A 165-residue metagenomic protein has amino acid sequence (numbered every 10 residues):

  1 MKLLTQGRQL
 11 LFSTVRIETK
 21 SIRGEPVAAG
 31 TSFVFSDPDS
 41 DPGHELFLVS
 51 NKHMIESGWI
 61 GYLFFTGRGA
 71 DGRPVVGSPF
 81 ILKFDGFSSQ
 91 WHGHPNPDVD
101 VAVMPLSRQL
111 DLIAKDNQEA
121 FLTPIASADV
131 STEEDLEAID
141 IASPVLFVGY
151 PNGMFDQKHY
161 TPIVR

Functional and structural regions predicted by a protein language model:
M1-L3, M54: N-terminal, Lys/Arg-enriched amphipathic/low-complexity engagement segments that precede the first folded domain
Q9-L11: Intrinsically disordered, Ser/Thr/Pro/Gly-rich linkers and terminal tails that flank and connect PDZ domains
T14-V15, T19, A28-A29, F33 (+2 more regions): Serine endopeptidase catalytic core focused on the charge-relay Asp
G24-P26: Residue-level signal for glycine
V34-D39: Short, low-complexity Ser/Thr-rich regulatory SLiMs
S40-D41, I55-E56: Primarily extracytoplasmic ectodomains and periplasmic/lumenal surface modules that are beta-strand-rich
L48: Short, surface-exposed polybasic-aromatic patches that bind anionic ligands, especially phosphate groups
N51-H53, Y150: Short, surface-exposed secondary-structure boundary micro-motifs
